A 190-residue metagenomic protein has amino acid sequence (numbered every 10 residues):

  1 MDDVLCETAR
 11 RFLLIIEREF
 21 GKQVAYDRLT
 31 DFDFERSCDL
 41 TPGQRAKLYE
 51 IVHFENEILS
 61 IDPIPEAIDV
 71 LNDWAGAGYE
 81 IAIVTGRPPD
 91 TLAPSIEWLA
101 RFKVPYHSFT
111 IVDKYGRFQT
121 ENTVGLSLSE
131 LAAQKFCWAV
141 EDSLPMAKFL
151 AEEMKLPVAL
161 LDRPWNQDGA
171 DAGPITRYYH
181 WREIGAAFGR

Functional and structural regions predicted by a protein language model:
M1-A46: Active-site neighborhood of HAD-like aspartate-dependent phosphohydrolases
D3-L5, R10, P88, P145 (+1 more regions): Short, glycine/acidic-enriched loop or turn micro-motifs at the edges of active sites
K22-Y26, I81, Y106: Residue-level detector of short coil/turn "hinge" positions at structural boundaries
F34-I68: Metal-dependent phosphoesterase signature
F54-I83, P88-S95: Short, acidic loop-to-helix structural element flanking the phosphoryl-transfer center in phosphate-processing enzymes
A77, T91-R190: C-terminal cap/substrate-recognition subdomain and adjoining C-terminal extension of metal-dependent phosphatase-like
